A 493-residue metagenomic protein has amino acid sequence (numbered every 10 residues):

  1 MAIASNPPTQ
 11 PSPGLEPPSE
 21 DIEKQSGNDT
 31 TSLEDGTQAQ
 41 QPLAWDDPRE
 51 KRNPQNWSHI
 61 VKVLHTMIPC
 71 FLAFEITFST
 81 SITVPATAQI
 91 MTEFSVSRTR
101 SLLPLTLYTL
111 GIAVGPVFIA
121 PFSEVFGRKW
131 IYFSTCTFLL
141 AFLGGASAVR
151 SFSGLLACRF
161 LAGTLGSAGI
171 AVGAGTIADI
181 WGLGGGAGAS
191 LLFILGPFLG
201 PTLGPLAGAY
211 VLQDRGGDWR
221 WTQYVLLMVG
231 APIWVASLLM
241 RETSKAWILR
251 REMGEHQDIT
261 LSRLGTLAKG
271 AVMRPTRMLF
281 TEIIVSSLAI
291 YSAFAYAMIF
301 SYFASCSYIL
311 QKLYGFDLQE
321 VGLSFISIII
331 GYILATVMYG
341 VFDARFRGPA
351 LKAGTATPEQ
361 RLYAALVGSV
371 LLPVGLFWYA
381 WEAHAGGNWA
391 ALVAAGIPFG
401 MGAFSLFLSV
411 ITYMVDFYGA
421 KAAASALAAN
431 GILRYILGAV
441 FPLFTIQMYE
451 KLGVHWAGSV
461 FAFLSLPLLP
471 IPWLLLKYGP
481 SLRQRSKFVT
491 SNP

Functional and structural regions predicted by a protein language model:
M1-V61, L239-V272, A344-E359, S481-P493: Intrinsically disordered, low-complexity terminal tails of fungal membrane proteins
V61-R98, V114, I119, G169 (+1 more regions): Extracytoplasmic
I76, T92, G115, E124 (+9 more regions): MFS-fold secondary transporters
T77, V84, T106-T109, S147-R150 (+7 more regions): C-terminal transmembrane bundle
S79, F94-S95, F118, S123-G127 (+6 more regions): Helix-breaking motifs and short loop linkers at transmembrane-helix boundaries and internal kinks in secondary membrane
S151-R159, A171, L288, N388-V393: Short hydrophobic/alpha-helical segments at membrane-entry points of transmembrane helices in Major Facilitator
C158-P197: Cytoplasmic helix-loop-helix junction between adjacent transmembrane helices in 12-TM secondary transporters
G185-G216, Y224, V229-I233, G331-T336 (+1 more regions): Glycine-rich segments within core transmembrane alpha-helices of 12-TM secondary carriers
